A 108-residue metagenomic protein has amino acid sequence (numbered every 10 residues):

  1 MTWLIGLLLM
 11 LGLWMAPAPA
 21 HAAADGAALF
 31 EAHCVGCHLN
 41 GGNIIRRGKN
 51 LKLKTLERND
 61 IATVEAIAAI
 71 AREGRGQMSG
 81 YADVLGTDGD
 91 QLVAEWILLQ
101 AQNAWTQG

Functional and structural regions predicted by a protein language model:
T2-W14: Bacterial N-terminal signal peptides
L13-L29, T63-A66: Electrostatic cytochrome c docking/interface patches
D25-E31, N103-Q107: Short sequence/structural segments immediately N-terminal
A27, L39-A69: Gly/Gly-Pro-rich "capping" loops immediately C-terminal to redox-active cysteine motifs in periplasmic/lumenal
F30-N40, M78, V93: The canonical Cys-X-X-Cys-His
G36-N43, D83, L98: Detector for the c-type heme attachment site
A71, A82-G108: C-terminal capping alpha-helices of c-type cytochrome domains
